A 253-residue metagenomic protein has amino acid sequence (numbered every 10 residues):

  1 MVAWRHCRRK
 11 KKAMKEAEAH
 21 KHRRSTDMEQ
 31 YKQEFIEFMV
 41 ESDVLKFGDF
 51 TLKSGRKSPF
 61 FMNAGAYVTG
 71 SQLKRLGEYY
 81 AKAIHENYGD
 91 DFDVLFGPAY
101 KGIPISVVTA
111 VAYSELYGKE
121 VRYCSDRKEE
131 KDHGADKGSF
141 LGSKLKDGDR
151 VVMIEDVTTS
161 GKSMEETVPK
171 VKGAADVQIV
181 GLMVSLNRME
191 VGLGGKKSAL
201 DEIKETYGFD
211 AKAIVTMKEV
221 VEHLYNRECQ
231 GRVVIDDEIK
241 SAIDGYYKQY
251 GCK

Functional and structural regions predicted by a protein language model:
V2-I154, T159-K253: PRPP-associated nucleotide enzymes
